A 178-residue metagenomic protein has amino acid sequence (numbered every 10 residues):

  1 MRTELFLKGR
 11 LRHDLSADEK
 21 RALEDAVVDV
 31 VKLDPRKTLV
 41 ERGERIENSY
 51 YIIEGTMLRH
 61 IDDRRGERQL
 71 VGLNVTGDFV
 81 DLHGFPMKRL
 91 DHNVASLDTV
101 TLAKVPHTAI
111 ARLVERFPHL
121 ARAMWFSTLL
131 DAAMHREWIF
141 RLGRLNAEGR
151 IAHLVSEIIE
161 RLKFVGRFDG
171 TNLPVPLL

Functional and structural regions predicted by a protein language model:
M1-P35, F79-V80, G84-P86: Cyclic nucleotide-binding regulatory module and flanking cytosolic helices
L11, T101, T171-L173: Residues marking the start of alpha-helices
V27-V28, I46, R89, N172: Short coil/loop residues immediately preceding or within conserved phosphate-binding loops of NTP-utilizing enzyme
V31, Y50, G72, A95 (+3 more regions): Residues that recognize and position ribonucleotide moieties
K37-T99: Cyclic nucleotide-binding regulatory domains
G72-E137: Cyclic-nucleotide recognition modules
H119-L178: Polybasic "coupling" helices that flank or enter modular domains
